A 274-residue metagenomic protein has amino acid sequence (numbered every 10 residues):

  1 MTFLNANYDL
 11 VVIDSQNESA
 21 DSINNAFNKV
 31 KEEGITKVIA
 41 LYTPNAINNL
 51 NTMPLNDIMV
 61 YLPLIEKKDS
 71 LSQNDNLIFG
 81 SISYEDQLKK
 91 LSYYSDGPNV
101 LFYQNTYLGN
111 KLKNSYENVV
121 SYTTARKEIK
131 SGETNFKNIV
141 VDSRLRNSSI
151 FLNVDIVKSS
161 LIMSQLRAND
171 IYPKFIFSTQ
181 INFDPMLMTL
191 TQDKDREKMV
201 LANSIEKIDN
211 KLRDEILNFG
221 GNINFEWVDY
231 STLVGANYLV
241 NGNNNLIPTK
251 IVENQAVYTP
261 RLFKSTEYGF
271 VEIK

Functional and structural regions predicted by a protein language model:
M1-K274: Extracytosolic ligand-binding ectodomains
